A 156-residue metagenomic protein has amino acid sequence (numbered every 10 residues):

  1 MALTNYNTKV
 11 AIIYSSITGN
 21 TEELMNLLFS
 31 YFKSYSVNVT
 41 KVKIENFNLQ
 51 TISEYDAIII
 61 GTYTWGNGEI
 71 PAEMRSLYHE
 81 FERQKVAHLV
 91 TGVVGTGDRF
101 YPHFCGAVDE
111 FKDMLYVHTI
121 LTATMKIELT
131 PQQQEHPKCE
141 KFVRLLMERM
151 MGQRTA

Functional and structural regions predicted by a protein language model:
A2-T8, N20-E23, Y31, Y35 (+2 more regions): FMN-binding flavodoxin-like domain, especially the glycine-rich phosphate-binding loop
I13-S15, V94: Short hydrophobic segments within beta-strands
I17-T18, L28: Non-catalytic interaction surface on structured domains
V37-L49: A short, well-structured beta->alpha microelement
